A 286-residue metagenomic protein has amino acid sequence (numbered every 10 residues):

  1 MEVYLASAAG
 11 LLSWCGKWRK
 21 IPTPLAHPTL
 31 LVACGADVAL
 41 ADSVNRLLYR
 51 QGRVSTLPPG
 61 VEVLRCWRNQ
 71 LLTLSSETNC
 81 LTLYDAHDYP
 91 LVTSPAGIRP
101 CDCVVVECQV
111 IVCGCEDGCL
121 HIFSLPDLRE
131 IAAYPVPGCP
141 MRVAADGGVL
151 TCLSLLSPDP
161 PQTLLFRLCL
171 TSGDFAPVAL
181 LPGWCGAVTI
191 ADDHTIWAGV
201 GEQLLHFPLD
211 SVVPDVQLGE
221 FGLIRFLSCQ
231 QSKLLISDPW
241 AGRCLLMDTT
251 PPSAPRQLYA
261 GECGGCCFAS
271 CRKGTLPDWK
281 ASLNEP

Functional and structural regions predicted by a protein language model:
M1-P24, T29-A33: An edge-strand/N-cap motif at the start of beta-rich repeat modules
E2, D37, Q70-L71, Q109-I111 (+3 more regions): Conserved core beta-strand positions within WD40 beta-propeller blades
L5-A9, L40-N45, T73-E77, V112-D117 (+4 more regions): Conserved beta-strand positions in repeat-built beta-propeller and related beta-rich domains
G10-S13, R46-Y49, T78-L83, G118-I122 (+3 more regions): Structural motif
G16, S43, Q51-G52, S76 (+6 more regions): Inter-blade boundary loops/turns of WD-repeat beta-propellers
K17-T23, Q51-L57, D88-P95, R129-P135 (+3 more regions): A short beta-strand motif characteristic of beta-propeller blades
A26-G35, P59-R68, I98-E107, G138-D146 (+3 more regions): Repeated scaffold domains used in trafficking and secretory/extracellular systems, primarily beta-propellers
S237-P286: Blade-level signature of beta-propeller repeat domains, shared across WD40, Kelch, NHL, RCC1 and BNR/Asp-box propellers
